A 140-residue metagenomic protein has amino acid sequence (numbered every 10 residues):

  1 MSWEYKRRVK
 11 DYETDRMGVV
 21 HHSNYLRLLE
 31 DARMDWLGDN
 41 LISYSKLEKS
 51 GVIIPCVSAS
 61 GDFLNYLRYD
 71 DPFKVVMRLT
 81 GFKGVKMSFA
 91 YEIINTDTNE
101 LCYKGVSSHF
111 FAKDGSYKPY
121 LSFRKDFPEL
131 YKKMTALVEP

Functional and structural regions predicted by a protein language model:
M1-W36: Catalytic strand-loop segment that frames the active site of acyl-thioester-processing enzymes
M1-Y5, R68-Y69, T80-P140: HotDog/MaoC-like acyl-thioester-processing domains
K6-K10, D62, F110: Generic structural detector for well-ordered beta-strands
R8-K10, D15-R16, S43, S50 (+1 more regions): Glycine-rich, flexible loop/turn motifs
V20, I54-C56, C102: A broad, structural micro-motif
D35, D62, E129-K133: Solvent-exposed, charged/polar functional surfaces in cytosolic regulatory/catalytic domains
W36-M87: Hydrophobic beta-strand-centered segment that forms part of the acyl-chain substrate-binding groove
